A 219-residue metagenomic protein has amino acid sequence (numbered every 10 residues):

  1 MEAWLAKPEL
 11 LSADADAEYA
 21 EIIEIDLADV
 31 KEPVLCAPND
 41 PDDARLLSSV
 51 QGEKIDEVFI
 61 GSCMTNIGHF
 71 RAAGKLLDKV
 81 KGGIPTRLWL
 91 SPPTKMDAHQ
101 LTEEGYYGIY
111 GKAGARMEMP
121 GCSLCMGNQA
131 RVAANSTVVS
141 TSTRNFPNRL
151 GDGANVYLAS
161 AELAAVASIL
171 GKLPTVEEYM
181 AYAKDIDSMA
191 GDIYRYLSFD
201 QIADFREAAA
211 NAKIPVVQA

Functional and structural regions predicted by a protein language model:
M1-A219: Fe-S-dependent hydro-lyases/dehydratases of central metabolism
